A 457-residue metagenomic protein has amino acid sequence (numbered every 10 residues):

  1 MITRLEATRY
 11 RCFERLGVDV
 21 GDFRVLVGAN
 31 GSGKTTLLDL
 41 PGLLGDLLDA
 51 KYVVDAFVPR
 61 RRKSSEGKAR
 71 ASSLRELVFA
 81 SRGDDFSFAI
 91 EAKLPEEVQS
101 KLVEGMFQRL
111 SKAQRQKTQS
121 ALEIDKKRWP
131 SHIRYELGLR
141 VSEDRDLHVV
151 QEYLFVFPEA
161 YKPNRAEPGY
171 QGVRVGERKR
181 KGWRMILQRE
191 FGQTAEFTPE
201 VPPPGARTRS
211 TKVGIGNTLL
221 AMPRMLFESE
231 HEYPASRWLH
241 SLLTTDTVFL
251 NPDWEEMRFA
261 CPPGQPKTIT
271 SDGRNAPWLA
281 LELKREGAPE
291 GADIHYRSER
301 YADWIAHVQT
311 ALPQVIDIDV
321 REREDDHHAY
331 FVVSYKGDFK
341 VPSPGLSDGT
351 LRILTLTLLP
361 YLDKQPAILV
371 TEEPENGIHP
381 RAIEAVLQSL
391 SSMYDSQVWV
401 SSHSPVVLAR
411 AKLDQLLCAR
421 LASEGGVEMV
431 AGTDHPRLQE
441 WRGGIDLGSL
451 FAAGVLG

Functional and structural regions predicted by a protein language model:
M1, V78-A80, E384-G457: C-terminal lobe/lid and adjacent interdomain/linker elements of RecA-like ASCE P-loop ATPase modules
M1-E14: N-terminal pre-Walker A segment at the start of P-loop NTPase domains
R15-G21, Y361-D363: Phosphate-binding P-loop
G21-R24, Q365-A367, D395: Pre-Walker A (Motif I) flank of P-loop NTPase domains
D22-E66, I353-L359, S401: Phosphate-binding glycine-rich loops of NTP-binding sites
A29, S298-A302, A306-Y361, I368-R381: Conserved ABC ATPase signature
D39-R134, G138-D144: Conserved P-loop NTP-binding catalytic core
Q108-H295, E299-A302, A306: Electropositive, glycine-dotted interaction segments that contact anionic polymers or phosphate-rich ligands
